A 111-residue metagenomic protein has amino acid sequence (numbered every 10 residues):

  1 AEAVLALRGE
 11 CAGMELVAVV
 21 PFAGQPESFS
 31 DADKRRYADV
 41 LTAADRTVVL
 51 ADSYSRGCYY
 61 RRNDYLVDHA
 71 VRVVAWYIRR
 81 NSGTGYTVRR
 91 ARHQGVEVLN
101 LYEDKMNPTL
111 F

Functional and structural regions predicted by a protein language model:
A1-F111: Acidic/glycine-enriched connector segments
